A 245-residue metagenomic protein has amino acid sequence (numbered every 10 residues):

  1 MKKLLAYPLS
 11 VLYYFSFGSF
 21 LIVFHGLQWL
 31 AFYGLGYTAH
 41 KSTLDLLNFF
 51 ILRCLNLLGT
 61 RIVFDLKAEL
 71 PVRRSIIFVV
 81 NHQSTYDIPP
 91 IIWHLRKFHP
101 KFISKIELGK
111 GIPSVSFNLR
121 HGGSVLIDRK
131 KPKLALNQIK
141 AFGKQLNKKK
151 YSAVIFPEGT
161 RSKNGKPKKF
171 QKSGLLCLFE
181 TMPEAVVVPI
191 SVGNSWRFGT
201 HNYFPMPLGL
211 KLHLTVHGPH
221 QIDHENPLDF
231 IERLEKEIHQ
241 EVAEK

Functional and structural regions predicted by a protein language model:
M1-R61: N-terminal membrane-anchoring alpha-helices
L21, Q28-Y33, Y37, K41-L44 (+2 more regions): Catalytic core of membrane glycerolipid acyltransferases/transacylases, capturing the structured, soluble-facing
L58-D65, R197: Short gly/ser/thr-rich secondary-structure transition/capping motifs
F64, V125-D128, I222: Short acidic-hydrophobic, aromatic-tinged amphipathic segments that line or gate anion-handling sites
P113-S116, S152-V154, T160-L228: A cross-family acyltransferase "interaction/gating" segment
R120-L146, K150: A membrane-cytosol interface segment of integral membrane proteins
H224-K245: A cross-taxonomic marker for long C-terminal extensions/tails that follow the last structured domain
